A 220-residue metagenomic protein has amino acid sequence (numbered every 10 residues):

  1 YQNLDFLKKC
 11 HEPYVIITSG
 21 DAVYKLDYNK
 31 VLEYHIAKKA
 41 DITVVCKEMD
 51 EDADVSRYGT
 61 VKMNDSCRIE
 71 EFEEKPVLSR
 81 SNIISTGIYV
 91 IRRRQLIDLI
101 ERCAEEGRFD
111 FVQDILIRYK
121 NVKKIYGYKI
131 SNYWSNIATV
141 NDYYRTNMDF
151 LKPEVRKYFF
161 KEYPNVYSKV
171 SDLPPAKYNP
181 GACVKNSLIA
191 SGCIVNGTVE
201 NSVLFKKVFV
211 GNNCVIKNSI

Functional and structural regions predicted by a protein language model:
Y1-F150: Unchanged
S66, R94, R102-I220: Left-handed beta-helix
